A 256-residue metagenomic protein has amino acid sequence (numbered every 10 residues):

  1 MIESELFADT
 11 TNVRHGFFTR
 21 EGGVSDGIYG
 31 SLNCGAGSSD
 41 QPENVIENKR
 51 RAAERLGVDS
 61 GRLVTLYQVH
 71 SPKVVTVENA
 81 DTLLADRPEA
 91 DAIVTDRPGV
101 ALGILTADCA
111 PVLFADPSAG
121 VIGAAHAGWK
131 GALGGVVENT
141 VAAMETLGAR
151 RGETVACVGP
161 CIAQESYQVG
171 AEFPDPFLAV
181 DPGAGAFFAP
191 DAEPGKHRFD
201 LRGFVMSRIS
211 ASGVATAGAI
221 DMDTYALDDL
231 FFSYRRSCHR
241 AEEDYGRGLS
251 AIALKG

Functional and structural regions predicted by a protein language model:
M1-G256: Active-site microenvironment for binding and transforming phosphate-containing groups
